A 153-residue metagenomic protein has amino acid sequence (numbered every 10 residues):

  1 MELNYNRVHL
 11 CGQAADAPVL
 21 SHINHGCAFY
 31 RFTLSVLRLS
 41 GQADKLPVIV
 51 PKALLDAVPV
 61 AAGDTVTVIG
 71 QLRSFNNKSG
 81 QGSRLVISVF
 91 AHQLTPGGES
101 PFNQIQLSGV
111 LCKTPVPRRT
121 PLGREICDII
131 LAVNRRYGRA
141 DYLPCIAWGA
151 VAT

Functional and structural regions predicted by a protein language model:
M1-T153: Single-stranded nucleic acid-binding surfaces, predominantly the OB-fold ssDNA-binding core
